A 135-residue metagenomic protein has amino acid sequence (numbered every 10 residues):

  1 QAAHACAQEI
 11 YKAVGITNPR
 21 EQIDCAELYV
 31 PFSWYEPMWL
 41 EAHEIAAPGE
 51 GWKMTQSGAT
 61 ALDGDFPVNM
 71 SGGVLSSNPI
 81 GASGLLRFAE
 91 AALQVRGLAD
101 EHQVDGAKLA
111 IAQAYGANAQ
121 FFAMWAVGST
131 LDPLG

Functional and structural regions predicted by a protein language model:
Q1-G135: Claisen-condensing/thiolase-fold acyl-transfer catalytic domains that form or cleave C-C bonds in fatty acid
